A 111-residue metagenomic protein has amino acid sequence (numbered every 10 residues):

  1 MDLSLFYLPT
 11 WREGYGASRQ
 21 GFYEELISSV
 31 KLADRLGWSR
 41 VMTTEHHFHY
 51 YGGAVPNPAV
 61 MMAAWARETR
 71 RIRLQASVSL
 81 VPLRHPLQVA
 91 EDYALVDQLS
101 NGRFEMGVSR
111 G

Functional and structural regions predicted by a protein language model:
M1-E68, R73: N-terminal beta1-alpha1-beta2 module of alpha/beta enzyme domains
D2-R19, P82-G111: Flexible, glycine-rich active-site loops centered on histidine and acidic residues that chelate a metal or position
T44, S77, G107-S109: Structural motif
Q75-L83: Conserved strand-turn element in the central/C-terminal portion of the radical SAM core barrel that lines
